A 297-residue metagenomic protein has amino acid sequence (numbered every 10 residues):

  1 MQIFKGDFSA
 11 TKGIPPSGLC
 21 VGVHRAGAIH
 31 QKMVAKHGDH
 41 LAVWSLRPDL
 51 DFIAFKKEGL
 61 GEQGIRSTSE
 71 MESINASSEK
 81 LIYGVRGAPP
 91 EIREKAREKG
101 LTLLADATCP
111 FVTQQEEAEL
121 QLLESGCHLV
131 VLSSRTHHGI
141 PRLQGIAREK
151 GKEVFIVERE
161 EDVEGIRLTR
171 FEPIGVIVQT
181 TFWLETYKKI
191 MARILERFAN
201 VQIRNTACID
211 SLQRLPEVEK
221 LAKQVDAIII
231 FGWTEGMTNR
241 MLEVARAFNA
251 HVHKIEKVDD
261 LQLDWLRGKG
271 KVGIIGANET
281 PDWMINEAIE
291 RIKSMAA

Functional and structural regions predicted by a protein language model:
M1-A297: The feature marks the mature, well-folded catalytic cores of soluble enzymes
